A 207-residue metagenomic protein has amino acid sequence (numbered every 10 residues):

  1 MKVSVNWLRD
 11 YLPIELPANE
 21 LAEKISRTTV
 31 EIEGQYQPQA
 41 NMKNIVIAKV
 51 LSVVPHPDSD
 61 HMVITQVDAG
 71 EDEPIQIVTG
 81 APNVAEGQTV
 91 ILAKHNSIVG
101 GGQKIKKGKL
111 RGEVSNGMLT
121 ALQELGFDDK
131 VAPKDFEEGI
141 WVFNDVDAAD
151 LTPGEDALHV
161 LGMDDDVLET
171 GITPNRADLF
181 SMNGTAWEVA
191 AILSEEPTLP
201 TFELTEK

Functional and structural regions predicted by a protein language model:
M1-E206: Phosphate-backbone binding interfaces of nucleic-acid-interacting proteins
